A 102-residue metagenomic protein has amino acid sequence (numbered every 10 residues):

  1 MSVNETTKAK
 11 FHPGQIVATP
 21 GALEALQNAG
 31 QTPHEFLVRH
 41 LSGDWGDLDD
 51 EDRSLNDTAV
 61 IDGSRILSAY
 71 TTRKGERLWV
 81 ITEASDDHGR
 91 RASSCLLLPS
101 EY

Functional and structural regions predicted by a protein language model:
S2-L67: Compact soluble domain cores
I66-Y102: Short, compact, well-ordered microdomains
